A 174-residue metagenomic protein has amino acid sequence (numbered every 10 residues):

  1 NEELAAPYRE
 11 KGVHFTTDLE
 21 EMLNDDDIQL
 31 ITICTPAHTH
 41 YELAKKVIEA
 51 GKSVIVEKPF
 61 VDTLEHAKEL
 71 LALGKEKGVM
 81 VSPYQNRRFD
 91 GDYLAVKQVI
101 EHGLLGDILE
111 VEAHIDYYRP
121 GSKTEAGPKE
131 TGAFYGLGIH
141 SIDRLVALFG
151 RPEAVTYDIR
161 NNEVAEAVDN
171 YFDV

Functional and structural regions predicted by a protein language model:
N1-R9: NAD(P)-binding Rossmann-fold cofactor-contacting core
G12-L19: Conserved SAM-binding strand-loop segment of SAM-dependent methyltransferases
V13, D27-Q29: Conserved acidic residues
T17, V56, Q85, T156-I159: Short loop/edge segments at beta-strand edges and connector loops that shape dinucleotide/nucleotide cofactor-binding
Q29-L30, P36-A37, Y41-Q85: Beta-strand-loop-alpha-helix segment that lines the small-molecule cofactor/substrate pocket of alpha/beta enzymes
C34-T35, I115: Glycine-rich, N-terminal phosphate-binding loop of Rossmann-like dinucleotide-binding domains
M80, R87-A165: Predominantly a Rossmann-like dinucleotide-binding segment in NAD(P)-dependent oxidoreductases
E166-F172: A short, glycine/Asx- and small/polar-enriched loop/turn that sits immediately N-terminal to a beta-strand
